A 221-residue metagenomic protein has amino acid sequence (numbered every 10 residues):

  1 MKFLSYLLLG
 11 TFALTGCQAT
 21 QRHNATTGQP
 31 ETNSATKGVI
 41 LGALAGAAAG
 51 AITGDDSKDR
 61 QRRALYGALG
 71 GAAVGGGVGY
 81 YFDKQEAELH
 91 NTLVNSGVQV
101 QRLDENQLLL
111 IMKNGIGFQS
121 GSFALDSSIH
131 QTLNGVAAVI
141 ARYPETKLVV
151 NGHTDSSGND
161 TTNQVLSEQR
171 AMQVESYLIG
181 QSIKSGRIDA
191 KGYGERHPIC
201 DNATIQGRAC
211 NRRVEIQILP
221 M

Functional and structural regions predicted by a protein language model:
M1-L9: Sec-dependent signal peptide recognition, specifically the positively charged N-region followed immediately by
L14-G16: C-terminal motif of bacterial Sec signal peptides marking the signal peptidase cleavage site
Q21-H90: Short, low-complexity, glycine-enriched hydrophobic/amphipathic alpha-helices that associate with lipid bilayers
I40, L44-A48, Q85, L89 (+5 more regions): Stable alpha-helical elements in mature extracytoplasmic
D83-M112: Amphipathic, membrane-active segments
L103-N134, T154-T161: Short, solvent-exposed beta-strand/turn patches at coil↔beta or beta↔helix junctions that act as interaction loops
F118-N151, I179, A209, I216-M221: Periplasmic peptidoglycan-binding/anchoring modules of Gram-negative envelope and division proteins
N151-M221: Periplasmic OmpA-like peptidoglycan-binding domain that tethers envelope proteins to the cell wall
